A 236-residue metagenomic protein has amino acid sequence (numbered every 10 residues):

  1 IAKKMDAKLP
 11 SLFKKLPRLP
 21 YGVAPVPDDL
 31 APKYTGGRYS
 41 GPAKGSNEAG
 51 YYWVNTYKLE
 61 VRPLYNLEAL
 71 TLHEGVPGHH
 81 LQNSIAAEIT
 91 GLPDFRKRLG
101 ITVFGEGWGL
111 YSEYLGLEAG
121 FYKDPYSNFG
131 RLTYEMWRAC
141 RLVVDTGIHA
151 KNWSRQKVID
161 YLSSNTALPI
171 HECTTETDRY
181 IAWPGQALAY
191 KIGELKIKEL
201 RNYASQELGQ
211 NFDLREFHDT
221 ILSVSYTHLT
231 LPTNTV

Functional and structural regions predicted by a protein language model:
I1-S40, K44-E48: Contiguous, non-catalytic segments that form substrate-binding/exosite surfaces or channel walls
T56-L70: Short pre-active-site segment immediately N-terminal to the catalytic Zn-binding motif
V76-I89: Catalytic Zn2+-binding segment of zinc metalloproteases
Q82-I85, F95-D124, R141-D145: Post-HExxH zinc-binding segment in Zn-dependent metallohydrolases
E118-I181: Long, amphipathic alpha-helical stalk/connector segments used for oligomerization, subunit docking, or mechanical
Q210-E216, T220: C-terminal soluble interaction/assembly domains
T227-T233: Conserved small/polar residues in nucleotide/adenosyl-binding loops
